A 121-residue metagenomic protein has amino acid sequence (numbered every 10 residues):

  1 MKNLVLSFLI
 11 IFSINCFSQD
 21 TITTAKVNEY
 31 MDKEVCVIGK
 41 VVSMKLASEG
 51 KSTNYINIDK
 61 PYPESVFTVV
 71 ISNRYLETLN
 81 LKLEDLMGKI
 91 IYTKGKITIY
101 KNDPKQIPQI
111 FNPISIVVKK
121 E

Functional and structural regions predicted by a protein language model:
M1-D20: Bacterial Sec-dependent N-terminal signal peptides
Q19-E121: OB-fold single-stranded nucleic acid-binding module
